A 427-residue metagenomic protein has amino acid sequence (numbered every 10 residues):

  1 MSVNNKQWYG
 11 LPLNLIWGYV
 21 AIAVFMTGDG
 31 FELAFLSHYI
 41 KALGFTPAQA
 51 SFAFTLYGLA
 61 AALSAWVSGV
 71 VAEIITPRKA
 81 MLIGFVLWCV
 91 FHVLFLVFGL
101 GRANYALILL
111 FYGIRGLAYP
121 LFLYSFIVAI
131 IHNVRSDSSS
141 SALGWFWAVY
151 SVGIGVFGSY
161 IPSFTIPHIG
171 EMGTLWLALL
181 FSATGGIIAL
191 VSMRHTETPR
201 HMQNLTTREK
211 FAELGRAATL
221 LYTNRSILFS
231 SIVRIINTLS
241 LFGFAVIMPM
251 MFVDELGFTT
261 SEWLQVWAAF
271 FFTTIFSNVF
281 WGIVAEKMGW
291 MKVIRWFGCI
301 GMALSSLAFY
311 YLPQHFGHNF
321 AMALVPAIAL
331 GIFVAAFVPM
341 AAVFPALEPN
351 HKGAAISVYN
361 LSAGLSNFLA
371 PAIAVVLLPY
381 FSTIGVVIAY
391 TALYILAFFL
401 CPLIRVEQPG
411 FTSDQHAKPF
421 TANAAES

Functional and structural regions predicted by a protein language model:
M1-P12, H195-S231, F420-S427: Juxtamembrane intracellular "pre-TM" segments in multi-pass secondary transporters
A23, Y105-L121, N319-A335: Hydrophobic core of transmembrane alpha-helices in multi-pass small-molecule transporters, especially MFS/SLC-type
A34-Q49, V246-E262: Short amphipathic helix-loop junctions that connect adjacent transmembrane helices in Major Facilitator Superfamily/SLC
S64-T76, S277-W290, L378: Helix-to-loop junctions at the C-terminal end of transmembrane segments in multipass secondary transporters
I74-F85, K287-I300: Cytoplasmic membrane-interface "Motif A"-like loop-to-helix N-cap segments of 12-TM Major Facilitator Superfamily
V86-R102, I300-F316: C-terminal ends and interior cores of transmembrane alpha-helices in multi-pass membrane transporters/permeases
F111-V149: Cytoplasmic helix-loop-helix junction between adjacent transmembrane helices in 12-TM secondary transporters
N350-Y380: A late C-terminal transmembrane helix in Major Facilitator Superfamily
